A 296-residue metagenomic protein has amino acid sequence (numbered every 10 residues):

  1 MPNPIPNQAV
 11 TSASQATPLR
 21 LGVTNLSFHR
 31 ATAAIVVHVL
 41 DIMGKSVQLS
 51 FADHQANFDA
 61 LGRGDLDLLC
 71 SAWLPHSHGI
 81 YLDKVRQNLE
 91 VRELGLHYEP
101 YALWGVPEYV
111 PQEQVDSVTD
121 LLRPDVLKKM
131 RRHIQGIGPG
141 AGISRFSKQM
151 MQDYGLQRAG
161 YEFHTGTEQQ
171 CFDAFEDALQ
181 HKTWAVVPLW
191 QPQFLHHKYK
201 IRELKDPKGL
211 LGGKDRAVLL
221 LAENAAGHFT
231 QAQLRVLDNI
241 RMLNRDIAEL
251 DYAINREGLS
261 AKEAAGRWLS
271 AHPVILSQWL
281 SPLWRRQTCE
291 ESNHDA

Functional and structural regions predicted by a protein language model:
S14-F28, K45-S50, R131-Q135, L237: Short, well-ordered beta-strand elements
T24-S27, K45-A60, E162-A174: Short helix-initiation/N-cap motifs at beta->coil->alpha
A33, H54-Q87, F194-Y199: Pocket-flanking alpha-helical
V36-M43, D125-Y161, S270: Ligand-binding cleft/hinge of the Venus flytrap
L66-C70, R145-P207: Ligand-binding pocket segment of bilobal, Venus flytrap-like solute-binding proteins
E90-G138: A conserved helix-loop-strand patch within extracytoplasmic ligand-binding domains of the periplasmic binding
A102-Q112, D215-F229: A bilobed periplasmic-binding-protein/Venus flytrap-type ligand-binding module shared by bacterial periplasmic
R235, I240-A296: C-terminal functional modules
